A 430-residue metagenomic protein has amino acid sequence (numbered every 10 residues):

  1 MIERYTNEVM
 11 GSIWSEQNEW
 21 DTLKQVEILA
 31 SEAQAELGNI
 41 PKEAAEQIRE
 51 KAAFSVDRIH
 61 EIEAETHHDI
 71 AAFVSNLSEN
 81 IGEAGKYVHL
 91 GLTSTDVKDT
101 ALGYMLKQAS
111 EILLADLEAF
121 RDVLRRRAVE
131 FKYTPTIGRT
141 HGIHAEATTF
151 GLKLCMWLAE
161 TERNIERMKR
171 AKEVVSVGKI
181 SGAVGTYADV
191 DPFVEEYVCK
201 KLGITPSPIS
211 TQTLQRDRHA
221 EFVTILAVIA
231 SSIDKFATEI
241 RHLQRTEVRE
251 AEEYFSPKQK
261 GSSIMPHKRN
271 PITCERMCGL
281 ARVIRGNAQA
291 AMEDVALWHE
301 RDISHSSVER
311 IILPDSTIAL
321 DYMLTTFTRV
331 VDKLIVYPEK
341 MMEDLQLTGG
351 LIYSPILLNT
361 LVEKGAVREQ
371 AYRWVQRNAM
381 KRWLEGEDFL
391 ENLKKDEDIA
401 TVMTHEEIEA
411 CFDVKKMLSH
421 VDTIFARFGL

Functional and structural regions predicted by a protein language model:
M1-N18, K42, A72, S263-L430: Catalytic-core signal marking the mid-to-C-terminal active-site face
M1-S181, Y187, D191-Y197, P206 (+3 more regions): A helix-coil-helix interface module used to build multimeric assemblies and to scaffold catalytic/cofactor sites
A33, N76, N80, V123 (+16 more regions): Generic, well-ordered alpha-helical scaffold segments in large soluble proteins
K107-E118, R125, C155-L158, E162 (+7 more regions): Short amphipathic alpha-helical segments with heptad-repeat character
L152, A220-V228, I356-K364: Short, well-ordered beta-strand elements within core beta-sheets of diverse protein domains
N164, Q212-H305: Glycine-rich anion/phosphate-binding loop at the beta-strand->alpha-helix junction
Y197-T213: A short, charged helix-loop
